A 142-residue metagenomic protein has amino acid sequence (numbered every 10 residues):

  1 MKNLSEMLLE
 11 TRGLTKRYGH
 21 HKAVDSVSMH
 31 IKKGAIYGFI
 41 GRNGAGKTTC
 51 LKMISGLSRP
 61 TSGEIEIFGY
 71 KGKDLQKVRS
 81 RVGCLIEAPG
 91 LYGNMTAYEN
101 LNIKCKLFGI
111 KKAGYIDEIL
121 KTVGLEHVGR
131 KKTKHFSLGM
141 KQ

Functional and structural regions predicted by a protein language model:
M1-S5: Pre-NBD coupling/linker segments of ABC/ABC-like ATPases
E6-L9, K16-Q142: ABC transporter nucleotide-binding domains
